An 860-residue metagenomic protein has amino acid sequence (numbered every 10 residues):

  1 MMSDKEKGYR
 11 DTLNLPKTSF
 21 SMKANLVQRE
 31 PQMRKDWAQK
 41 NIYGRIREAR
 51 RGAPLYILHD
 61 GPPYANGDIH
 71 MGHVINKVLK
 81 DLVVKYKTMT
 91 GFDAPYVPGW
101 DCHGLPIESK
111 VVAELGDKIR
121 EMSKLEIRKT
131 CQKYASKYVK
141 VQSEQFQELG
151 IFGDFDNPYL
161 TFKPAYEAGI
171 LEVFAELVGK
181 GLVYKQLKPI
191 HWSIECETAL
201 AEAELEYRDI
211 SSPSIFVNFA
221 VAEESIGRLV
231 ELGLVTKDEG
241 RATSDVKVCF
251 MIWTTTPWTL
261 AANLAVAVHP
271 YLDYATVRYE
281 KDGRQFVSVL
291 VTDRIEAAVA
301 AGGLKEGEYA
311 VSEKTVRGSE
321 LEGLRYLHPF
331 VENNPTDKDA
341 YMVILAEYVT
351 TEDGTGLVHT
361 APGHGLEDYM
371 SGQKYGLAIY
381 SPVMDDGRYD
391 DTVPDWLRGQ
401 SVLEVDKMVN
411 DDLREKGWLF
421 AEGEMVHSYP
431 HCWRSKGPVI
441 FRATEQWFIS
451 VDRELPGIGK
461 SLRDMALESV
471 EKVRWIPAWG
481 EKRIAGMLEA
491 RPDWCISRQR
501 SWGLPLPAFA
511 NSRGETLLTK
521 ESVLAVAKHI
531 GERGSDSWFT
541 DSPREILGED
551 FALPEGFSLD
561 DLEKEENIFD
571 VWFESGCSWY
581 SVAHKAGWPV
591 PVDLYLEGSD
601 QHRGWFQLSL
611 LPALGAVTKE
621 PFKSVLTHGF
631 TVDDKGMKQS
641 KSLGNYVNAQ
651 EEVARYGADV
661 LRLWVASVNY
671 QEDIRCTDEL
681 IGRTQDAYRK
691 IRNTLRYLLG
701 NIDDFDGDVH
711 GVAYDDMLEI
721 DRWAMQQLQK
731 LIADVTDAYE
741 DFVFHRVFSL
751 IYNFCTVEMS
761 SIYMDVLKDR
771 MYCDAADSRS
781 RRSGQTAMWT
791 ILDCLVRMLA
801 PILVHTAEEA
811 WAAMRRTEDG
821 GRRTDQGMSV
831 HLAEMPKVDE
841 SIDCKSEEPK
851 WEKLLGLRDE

Functional and structural regions predicted by a protein language model:
M1-M2, V230, L234-K247, S537 (+2 more regions): Short, basic, low-complexity termini and linkers enriched in Ser/Thr/Gly/Pro that act as targeting/leader peptides
M2-L26, E30-Q32, D36-K40, V112-A261 (+11 more regions): Residue patterns forming the tRNA-binding/recognition surfaces of aminoacyl-tRNA synthetases and related DALR
R34, V178-L205, I210, V299-S312 (+4 more regions): Amphipathic alpha-helical
E48-K110, T161, I170, I252-T254 (+6 more regions): N-terminal catalytic cores of NTP/NDP-binding nucleotidyl/phosphoryl-transfer enzymes
K85-D93, E114-K124, E144, E148-G153 (+18 more regions): Secondary-structure transition/capping motifs at alpha-helix termini and the adjoining loop/turn into the next element
D101, I190, I194, L200-R208 (+3 more regions): Acidic, turn-prone loop/beta-hairpin segments
V221-E223, Y375-G387, R500-W502, K520 (+1 more regions): Alpha-helical recognition segments enriched in aromatics with Gly/Pro capping that present substrate-recognition
A265, L272-L357, L366, M370: Protease-associated
